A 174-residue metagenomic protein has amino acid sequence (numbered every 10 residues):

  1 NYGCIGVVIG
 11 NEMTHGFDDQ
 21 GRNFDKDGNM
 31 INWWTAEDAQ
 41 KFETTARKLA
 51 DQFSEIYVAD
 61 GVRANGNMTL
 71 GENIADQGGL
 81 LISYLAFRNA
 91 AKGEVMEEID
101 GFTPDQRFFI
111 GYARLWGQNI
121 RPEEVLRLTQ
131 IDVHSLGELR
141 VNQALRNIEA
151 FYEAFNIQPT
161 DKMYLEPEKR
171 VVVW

Functional and structural regions predicted by a protein language model:
N1-G6, G16-W174: Zinc-dependent metallohydrolase catalytic domains
